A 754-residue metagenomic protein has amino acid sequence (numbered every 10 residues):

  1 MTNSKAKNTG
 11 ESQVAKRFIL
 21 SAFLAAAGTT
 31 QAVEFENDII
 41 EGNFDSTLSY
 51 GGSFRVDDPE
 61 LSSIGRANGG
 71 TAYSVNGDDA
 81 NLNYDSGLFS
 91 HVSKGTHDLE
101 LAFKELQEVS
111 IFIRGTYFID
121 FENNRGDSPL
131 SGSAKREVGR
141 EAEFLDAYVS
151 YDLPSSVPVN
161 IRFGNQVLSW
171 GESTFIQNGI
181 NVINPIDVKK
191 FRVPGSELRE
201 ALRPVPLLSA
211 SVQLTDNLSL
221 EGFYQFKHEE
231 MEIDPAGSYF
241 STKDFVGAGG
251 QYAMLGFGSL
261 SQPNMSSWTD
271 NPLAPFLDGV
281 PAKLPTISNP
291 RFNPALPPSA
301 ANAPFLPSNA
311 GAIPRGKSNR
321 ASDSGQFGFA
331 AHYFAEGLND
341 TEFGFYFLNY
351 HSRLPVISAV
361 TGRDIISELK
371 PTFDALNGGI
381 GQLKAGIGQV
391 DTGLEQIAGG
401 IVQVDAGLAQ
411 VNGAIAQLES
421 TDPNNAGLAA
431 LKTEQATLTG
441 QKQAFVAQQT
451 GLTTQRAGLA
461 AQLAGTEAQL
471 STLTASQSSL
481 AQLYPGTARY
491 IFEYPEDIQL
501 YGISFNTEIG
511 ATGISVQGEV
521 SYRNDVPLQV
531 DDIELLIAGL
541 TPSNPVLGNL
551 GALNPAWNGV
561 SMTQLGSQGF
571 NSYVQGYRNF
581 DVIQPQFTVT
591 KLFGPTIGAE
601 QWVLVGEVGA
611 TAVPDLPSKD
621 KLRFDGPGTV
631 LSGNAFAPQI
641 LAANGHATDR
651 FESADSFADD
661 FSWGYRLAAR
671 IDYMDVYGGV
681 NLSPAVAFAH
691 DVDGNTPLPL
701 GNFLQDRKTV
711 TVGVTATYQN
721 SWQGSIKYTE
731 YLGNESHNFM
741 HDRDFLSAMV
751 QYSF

Functional and structural regions predicted by a protein language model:
A32-F44, D57-P59, L99-I111, S150-I161 (+8 more regions): Short loop/turn motifs that connect adjacent beta-strands in outer-membrane beta-barrel proteins
F44-S46, I113, I161-F163, A210 (+10 more regions): Membrane-embedded beta-strand positions of outer-membrane beta-barrel proteins
Y50-V56, Y117-F121, N165-S169, F226-E230 (+9 more regions): Transmembrane beta-strands of outer-membrane beta-barrel pores
L61-A67, S128-S133, N178-I183, H228 (+6 more regions): Flexible, surface-exposed loop regions and adjacent strand-edge segments of Gram-negative outer-membrane beta-barrel
S62-L82, P235, Y239-F240, G247-R320 (+4 more regions): Flexible glycine-rich, low-complexity coil/linker segments exposed to the extracellular/periplasmic environment
L88-V92, L348-Y350, S515, R523 (+1 more regions): Detector for outer-membrane/organellar transmembrane beta-barrel domains, recognizing the amphipathic beta-strand
L106-G256, Y350, G664-R666, D693-G694 (+2 more regions): Outer membrane beta-barrel
D742-F754: Outer-membrane beta-barrel "beta-signal"
